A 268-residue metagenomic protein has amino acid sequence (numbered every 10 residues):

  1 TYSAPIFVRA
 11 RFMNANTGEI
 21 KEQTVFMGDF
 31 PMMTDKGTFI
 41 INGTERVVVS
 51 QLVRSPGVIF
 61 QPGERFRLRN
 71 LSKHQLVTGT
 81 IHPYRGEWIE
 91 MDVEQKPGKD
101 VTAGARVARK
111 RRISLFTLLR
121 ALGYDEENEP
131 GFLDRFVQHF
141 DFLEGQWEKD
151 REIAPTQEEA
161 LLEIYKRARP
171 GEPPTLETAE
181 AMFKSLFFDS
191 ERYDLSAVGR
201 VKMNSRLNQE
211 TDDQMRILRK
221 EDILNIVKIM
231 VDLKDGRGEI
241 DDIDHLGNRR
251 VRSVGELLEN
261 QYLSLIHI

Functional and structural regions predicted by a protein language model:
T1-L265: N-terminal non-catalytic structural scaffold regions of very large proteins
